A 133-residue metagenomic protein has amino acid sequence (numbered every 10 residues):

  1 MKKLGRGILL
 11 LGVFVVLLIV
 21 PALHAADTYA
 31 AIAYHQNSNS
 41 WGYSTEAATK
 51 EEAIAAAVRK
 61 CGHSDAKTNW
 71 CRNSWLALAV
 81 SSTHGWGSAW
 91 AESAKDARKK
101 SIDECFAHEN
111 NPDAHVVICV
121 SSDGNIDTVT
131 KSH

Functional and structural regions predicted by a protein language model:
K2-I8, I19-H133: Helix-coil modules at protein/domain termini and other flexible surface or pore-lining loops, especially C-terminal
